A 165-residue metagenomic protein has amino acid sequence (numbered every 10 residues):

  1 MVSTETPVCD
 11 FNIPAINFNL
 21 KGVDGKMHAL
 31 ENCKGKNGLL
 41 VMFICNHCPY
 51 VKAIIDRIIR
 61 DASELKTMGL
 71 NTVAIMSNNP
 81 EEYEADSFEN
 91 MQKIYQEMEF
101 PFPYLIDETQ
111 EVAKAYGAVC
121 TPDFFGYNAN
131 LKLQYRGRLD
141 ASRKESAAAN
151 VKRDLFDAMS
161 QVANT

Functional and structural regions predicted by a protein language model:
M1-N164: Chalcogenol-based redox active-site neighborhoods
